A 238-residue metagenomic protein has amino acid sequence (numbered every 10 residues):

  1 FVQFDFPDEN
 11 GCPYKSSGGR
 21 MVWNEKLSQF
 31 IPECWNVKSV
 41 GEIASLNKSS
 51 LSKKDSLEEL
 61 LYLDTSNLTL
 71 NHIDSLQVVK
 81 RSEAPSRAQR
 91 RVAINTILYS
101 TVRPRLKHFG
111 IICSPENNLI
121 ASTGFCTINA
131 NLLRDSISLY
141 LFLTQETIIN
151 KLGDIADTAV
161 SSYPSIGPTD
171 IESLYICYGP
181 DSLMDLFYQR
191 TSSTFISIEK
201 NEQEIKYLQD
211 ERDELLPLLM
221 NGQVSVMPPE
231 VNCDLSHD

Functional and structural regions predicted by a protein language model:
P7-G18: Short acidic N-proximal helix/loop "leader" segments that mark the beginning of a domain or an inter-domain linker
S16, K53-L61, G153-D157: Short coil/turn segments at secondary-structure boundaries
S16-S52, D181-D185, S192-P228, H237: Non-catalytic DNA-recognition/assembly elements of restriction-modification systems
R20-Q29, G41-K53, L61-S100, G110-I112 (+2 more regions): Sequence-specific dsDNA recognition surfaces
F30-E33, C126-S136, P164, P168-S197: Proline-centric
A88-R90, I94, L98-I149, I155-P168: A short beta-sheet element
